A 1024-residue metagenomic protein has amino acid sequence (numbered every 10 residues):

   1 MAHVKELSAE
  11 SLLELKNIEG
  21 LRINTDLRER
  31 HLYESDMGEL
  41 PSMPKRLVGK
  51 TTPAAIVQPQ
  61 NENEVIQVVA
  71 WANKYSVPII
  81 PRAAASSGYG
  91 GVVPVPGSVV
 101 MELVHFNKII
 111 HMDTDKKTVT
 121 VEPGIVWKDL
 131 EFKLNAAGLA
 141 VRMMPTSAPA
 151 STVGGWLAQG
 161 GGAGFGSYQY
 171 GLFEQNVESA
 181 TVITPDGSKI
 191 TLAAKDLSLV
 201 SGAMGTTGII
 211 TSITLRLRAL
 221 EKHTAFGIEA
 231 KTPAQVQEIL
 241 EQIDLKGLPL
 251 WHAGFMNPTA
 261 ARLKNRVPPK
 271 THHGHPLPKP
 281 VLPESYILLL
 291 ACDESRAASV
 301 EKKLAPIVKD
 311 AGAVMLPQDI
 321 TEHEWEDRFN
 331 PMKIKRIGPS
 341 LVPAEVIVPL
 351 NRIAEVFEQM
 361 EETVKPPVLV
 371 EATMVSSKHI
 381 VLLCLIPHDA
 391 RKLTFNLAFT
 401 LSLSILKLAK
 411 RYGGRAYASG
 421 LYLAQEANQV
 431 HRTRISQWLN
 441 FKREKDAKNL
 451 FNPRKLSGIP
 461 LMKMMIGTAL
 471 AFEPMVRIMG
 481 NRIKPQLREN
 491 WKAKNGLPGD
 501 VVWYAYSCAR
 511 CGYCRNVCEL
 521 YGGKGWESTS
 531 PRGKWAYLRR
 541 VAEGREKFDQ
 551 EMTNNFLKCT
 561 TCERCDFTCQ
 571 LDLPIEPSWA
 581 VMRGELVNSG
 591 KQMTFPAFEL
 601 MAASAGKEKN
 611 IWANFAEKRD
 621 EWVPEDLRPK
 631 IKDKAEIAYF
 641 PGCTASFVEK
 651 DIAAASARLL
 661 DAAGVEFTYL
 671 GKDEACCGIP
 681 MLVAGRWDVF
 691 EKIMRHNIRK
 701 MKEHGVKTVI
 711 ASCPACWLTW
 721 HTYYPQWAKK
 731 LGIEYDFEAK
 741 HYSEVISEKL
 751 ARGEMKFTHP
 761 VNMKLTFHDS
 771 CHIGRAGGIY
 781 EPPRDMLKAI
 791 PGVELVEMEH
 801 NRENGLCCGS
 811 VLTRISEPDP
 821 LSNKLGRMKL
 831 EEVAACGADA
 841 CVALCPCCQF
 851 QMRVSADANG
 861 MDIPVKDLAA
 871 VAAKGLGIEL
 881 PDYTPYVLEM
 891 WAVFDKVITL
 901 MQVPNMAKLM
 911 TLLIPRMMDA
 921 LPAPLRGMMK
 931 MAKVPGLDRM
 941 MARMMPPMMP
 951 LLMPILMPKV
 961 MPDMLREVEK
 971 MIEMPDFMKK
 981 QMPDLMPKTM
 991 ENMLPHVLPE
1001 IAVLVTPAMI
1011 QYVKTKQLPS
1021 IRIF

Functional and structural regions predicted by a protein language model:
M1-A70, S87-K117, R262-V267, H272 (+2 more regions): N-terminal flexible segment immediately upstream of the FAD-binding catalytic core in FAD-dependent oxidoreductases
N24-T25, E29-S42, Q237-S404, L408 (+1 more regions): C-terminal substrate-recognition/cap domain of FAD-linked oxidoreductases
G91-N107, N135-L139, G161-E174, I213-L220 (+6 more regions): A glycine- and small-aliphatic-rich helix-loop capping segment at beta-alpha/alpha-beta transitions that lines
K108-M112, V119-F255, F451: FAD-binding subdomain of flavoenzyme oxidoreductases
Y422-R488: Activity-critical C-terminal alpha-helical subdomain
I478-A505, Y521-E608, K692, H696 (+4 more regions): Ferredoxin-type iron-sulfur electron-transfer modules in oxidoreductases and energy-metabolism complexes
V502-A505, W535-A728, E734, K749 (+6 more regions): Iron-sulfur-cluster electron-transfer modules
D572, T644-F737, H772-A789, E794-M901: Cofactor-cradling patches in redox/metallo enzymes
